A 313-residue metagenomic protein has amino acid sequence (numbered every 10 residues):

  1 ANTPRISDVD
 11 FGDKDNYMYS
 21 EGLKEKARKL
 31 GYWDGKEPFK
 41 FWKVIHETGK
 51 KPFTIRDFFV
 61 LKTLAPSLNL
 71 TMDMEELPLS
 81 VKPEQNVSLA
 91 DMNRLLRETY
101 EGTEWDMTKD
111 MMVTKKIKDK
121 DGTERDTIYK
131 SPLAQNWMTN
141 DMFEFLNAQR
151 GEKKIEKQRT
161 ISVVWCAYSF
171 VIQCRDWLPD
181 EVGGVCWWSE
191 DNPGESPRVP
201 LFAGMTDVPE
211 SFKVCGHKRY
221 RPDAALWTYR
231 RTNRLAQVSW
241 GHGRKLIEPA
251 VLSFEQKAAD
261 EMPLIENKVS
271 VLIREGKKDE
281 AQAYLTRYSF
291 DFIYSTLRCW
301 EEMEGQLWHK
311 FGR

Functional and structural regions predicted by a protein language model:
A1-R313: C-terminus-biased signal that marks the final domain/tail of proteins
